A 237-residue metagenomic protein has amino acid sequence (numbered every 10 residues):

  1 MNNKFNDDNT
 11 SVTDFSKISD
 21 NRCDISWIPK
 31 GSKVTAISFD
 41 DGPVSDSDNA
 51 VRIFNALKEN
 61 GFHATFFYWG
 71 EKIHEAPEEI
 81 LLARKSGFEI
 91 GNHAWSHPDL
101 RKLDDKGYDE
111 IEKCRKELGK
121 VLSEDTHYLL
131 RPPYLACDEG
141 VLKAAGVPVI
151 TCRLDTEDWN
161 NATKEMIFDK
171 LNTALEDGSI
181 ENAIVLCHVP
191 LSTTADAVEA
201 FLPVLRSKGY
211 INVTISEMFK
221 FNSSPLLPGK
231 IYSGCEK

Functional and structural regions predicted by a protein language model:
K4-K102, K106-G119, T126, V204 (+2 more regions): Active-site beta->alpha N-cap acidic-glycine motif
F39-D41, F66-G70, N92-A94, R131-Y134 (+3 more regions): A cross-domain feature marking catalytic cores of carbohydrate-active enzymes and several ubiquitous metabolic/repair
S47-N49, H97-L122, Y134-E181, T194-A197: Alpha-helical scaffold elements lining the catalytic groove of polysaccharide deacetylases
I80-A83, K106-Y108, E165-F168, L227-Y232: Short low-complexity, flexible loop/linker segments enriched in glycine and/or proline with clustered acidic
T126-L129, N182-A183: Residue-level recognition of the N-termini of beta-strands and the immediately preceding loop/turn
A183-P190, T194, L205: Periplasmic/luminal catalytic loop of GT-C fold multi-pass membrane glycosyltransferases that transfer sugars from
L191, P203-K237: Low-complexity, Gly/Ser/Thr/Pro-rich intrinsically disordered linker/tail segments
